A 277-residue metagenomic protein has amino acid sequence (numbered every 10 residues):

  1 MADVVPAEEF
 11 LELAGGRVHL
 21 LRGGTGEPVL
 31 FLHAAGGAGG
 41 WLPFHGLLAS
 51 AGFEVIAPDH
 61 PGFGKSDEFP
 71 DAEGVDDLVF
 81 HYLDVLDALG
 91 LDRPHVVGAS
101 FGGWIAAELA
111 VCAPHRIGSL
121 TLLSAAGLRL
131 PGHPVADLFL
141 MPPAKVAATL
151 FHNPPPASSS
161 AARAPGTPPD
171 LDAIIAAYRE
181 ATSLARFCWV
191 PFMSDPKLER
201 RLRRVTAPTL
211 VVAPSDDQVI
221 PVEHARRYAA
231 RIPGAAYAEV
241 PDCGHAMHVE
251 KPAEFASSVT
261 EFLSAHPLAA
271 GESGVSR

Functional and structural regions predicted by a protein language model:
M1-V29, S50-F53, D92, T260-R277: Alpha/beta-hydrolase fold catalytic core
G16-K65: Conserved HGGG/HGGXW glycine-rich cap/lid loop of the alpha/beta-hydrolase fold
I56-V97, S257: Active-site loop/oxyanion-hole signature of alpha/beta-hydrolase fold enzymes
A107-C112, G118-T149: Flexible "cap/lid" loop of the alpha/beta hydrolase fold
L171-R200: Hydrophobic, aromatic-rich cap/lid helix
V205, V211-A213, D217: Short beta-strand/loop motif that positions the catalytic acidic residue of the alpha/beta-hydrolase fold
Q218-H224: Conserved alpha/beta-hydrolase "acid-adjacent" motif
C243-A256: Catalytic histidine-centered segment of alpha/beta-hydrolase-like enzymes
